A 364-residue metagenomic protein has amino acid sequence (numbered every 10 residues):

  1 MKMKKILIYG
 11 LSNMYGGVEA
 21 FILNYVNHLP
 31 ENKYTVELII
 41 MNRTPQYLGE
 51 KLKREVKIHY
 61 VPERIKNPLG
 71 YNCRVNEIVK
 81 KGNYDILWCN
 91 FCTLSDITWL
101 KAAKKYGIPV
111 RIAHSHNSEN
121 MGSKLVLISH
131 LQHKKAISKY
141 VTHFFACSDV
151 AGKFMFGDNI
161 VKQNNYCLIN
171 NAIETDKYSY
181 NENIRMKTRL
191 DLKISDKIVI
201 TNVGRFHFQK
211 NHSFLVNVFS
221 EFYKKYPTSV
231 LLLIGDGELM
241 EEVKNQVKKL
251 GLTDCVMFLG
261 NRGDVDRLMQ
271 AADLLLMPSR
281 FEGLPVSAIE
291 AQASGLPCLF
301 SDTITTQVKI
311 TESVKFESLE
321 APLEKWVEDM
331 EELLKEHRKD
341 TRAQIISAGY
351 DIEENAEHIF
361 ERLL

Functional and structural regions predicted by a protein language model:
K4, I8-G70, N165, E238-L239 (+1 more regions): N-terminal strand-loop element at the rim of the active site of nucleotide-sugar-dependent glycosyltransferases
G16-N24, I198, N202-E221, E238-E242: A conserved mid-protein helix/loop that constitutes part of the nucleotide-sugar donor-binding site
C92, N261, R280: Aromatic "clamp/platform" in nucleotide-sugar-dependent glycosyltransferases that forms part of the donor/acceptor
Y140-Y178: A short, active-site helix/loop in glycosyltransferases that binds the activated sugar's phosphate group
S179-K193: A short helix/loop element that forms part of the nucleotide-sugar donor recognition site in Leloir-type
L231, L239-E242, T253-R262, L268: Active-site donor-binding acidic/aromatic loop of nucleotide-activated sugar and phosphosugar transferases involved
Q307-K335, E353: Change "using UDP/GDP/dTDP sugars" to "using nucleotide sugars
H337-L364: A charged, aromatic-enriched C-terminal amphipathic alpha-helix characteristic of glycosyltransferases across folds
